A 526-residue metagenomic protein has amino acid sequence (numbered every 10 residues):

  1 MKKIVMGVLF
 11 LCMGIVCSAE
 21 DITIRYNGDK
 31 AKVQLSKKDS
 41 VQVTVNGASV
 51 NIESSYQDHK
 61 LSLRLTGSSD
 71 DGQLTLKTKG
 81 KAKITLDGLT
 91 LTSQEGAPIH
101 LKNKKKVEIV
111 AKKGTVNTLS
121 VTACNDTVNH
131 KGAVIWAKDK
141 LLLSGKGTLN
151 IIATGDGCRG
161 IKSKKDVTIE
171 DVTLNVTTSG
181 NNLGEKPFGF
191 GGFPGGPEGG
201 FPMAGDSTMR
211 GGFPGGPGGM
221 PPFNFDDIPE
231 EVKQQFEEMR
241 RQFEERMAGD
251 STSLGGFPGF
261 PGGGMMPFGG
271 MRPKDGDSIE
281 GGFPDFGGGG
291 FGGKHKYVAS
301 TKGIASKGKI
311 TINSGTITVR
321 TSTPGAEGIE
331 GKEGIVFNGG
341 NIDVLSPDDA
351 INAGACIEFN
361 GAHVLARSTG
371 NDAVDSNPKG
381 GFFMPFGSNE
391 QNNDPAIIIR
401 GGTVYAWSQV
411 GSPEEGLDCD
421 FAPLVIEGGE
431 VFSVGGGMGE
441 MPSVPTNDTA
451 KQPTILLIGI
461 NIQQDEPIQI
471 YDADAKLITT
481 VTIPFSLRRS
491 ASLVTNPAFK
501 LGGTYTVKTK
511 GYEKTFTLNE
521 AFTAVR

Functional and structural regions predicted by a protein language model:
M1-I4, V8: Positively charged n-region of N-terminal signal peptides that target proteins for export
V8-L9, R246: A periodicity- and composition-biased signal for non-globular, repetitive helical segments
F10-S18: Hydrophobic h-region of N-terminal signal peptides that target proteins for export in Gram-negative bacteria
A19-R526: A composition-driven surface/loop motif
